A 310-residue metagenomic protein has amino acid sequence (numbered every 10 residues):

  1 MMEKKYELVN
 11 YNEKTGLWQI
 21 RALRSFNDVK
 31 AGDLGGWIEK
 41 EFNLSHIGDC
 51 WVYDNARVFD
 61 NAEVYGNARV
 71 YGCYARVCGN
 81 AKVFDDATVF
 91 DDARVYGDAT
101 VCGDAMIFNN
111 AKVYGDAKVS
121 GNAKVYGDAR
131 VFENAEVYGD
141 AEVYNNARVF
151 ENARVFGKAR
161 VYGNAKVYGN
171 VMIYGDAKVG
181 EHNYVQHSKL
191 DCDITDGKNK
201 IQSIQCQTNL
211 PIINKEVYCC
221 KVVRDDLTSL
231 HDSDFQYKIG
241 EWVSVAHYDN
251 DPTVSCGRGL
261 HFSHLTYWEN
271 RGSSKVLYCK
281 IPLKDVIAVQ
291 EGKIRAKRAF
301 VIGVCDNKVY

Functional and structural regions predicted by a protein language model:
M1-Y310: Short, glycine-biased loop/turn motifs at secondary-structure junctions and in low-complexity Ser/Thr/Pro-rich termini
